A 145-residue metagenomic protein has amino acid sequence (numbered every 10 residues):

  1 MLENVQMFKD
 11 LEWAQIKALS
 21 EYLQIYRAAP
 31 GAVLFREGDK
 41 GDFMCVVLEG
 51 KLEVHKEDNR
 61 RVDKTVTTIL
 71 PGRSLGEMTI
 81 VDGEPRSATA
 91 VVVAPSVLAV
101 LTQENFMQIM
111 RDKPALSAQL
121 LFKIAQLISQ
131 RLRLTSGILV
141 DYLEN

Functional and structural regions predicted by a protein language model:
M1-A29, I80: Cyclic nucleotide-binding regulatory module and flanking cytosolic helices
I16-A18, R86-S87, N105-L143: A small-molecule sensor/coupling module
G31, D42-H55, P71-R73: Glycine- and acidic-residue-biased ligand/ion/polar-headgroup-sensing regions
L34-D39: Short phosphate-coordinating micro-motif centered on Lys-Gly-acidic
L52-K64: A short beta-strand-loop-beta hairpin characteristic of the jelly-roll/cupin
V66-L121: Cyclic-nucleotide recognition modules
